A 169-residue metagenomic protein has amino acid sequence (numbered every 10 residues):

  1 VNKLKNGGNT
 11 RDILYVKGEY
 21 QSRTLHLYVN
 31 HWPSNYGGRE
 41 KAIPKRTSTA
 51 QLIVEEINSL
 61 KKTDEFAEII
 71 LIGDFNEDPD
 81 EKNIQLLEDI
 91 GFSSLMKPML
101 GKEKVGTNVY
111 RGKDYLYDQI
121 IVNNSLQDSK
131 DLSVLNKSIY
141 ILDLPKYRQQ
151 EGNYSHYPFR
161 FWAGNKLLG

Functional and structural regions predicted by a protein language model:
V1-W32: Structured beta-strand-rich core segments of catalytic domains in phosphoester-bond hydrolases
N2-L4, Y36-R46, L71-G73, G106-Y110: Second-shell loop/turn segments in exported
G8, S59-E68, N76-G169: Metal-dependent phosphoester-hydrolase catalytic domains
I13, T47-A50, V54-I57, I84 (+1 more regions): Extracytoplasmic/secreted envelope proteins and their assembly/folding machinery, especially bacterial periplasmic
Q21-Q51, E55: Metal-dependent phosphoester/phosphodiester hydrolase catalytic core
L27, I70-L71: Beta-strand elements within well-structured catalytic alpha/beta cores of enzymes that handle phosphate/sulfate esters
W32, D74-F75: Active-site metal-binding loops of divalent metal-dependent hydrolases
